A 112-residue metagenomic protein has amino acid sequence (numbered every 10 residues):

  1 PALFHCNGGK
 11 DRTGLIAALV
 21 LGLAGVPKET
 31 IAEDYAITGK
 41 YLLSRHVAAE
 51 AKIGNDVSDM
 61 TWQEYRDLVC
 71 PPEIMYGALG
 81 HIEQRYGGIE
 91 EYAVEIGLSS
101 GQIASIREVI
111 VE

Functional and structural regions predicted by a protein language model:
P1-L3, L15-E112: Cys-dependent protein tyrosine phosphatase-like superfamily
G8, R12-T13: Ser/Thr-glycine-rich phosphate-binding loops at phosphate-binding pockets of nucleotides, nucleotide cofactors
